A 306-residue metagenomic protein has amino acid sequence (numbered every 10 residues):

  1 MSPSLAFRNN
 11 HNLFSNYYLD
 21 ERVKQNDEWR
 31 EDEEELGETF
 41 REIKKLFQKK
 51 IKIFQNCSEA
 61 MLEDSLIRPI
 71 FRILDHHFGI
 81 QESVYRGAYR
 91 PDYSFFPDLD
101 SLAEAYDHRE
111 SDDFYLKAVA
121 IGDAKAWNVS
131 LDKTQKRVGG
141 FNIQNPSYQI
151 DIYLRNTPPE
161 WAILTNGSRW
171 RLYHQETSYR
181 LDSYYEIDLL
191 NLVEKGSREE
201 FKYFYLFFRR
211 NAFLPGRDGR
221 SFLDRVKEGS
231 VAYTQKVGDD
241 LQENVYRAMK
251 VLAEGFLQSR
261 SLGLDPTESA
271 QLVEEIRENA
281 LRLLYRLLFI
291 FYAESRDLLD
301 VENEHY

Functional and structural regions predicted by a protein language model:
M1-F54, A103-R286, I290-A293: Short, basic/polar, glycine-containing "phosphate-handling" surface segments that engage DNA
I51-G87: Acidic-basic catalytic patches of nuclease active cores, encompassing PD-(D/E)XK and other metal-cofactor nuclease
S58, E82-Y85, A162-L164, I276 (+2 more regions): Short, surface-exposed helix-loop/turn micro-motifs enriched in polar/charged residues
L74-D75, A253, R296: Secondary-structure transition/hinge residues
H76-P97, E302-E304: Long, charged, glycine-rich C-terminal linkers/tails
D98-L102: Non-catalytic localization/regulatory regions flanking kinase domains
S295-Y306: Extended amphipathic alpha-helical segments with heptad-repeat/coiled-coil character used for oligomerization, fusion
